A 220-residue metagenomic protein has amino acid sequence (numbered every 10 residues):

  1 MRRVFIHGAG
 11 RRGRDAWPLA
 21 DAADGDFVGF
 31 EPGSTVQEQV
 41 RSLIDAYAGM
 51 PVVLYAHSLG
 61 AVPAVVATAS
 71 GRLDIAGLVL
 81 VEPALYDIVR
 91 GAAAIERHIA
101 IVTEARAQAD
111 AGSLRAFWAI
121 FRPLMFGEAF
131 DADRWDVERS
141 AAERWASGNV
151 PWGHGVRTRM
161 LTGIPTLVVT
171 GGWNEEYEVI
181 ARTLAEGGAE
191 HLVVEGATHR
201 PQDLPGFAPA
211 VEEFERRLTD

Functional and structural regions predicted by a protein language model:
M1-Q37: Conserved HGGG/HGGXW glycine-rich cap/lid loop of the alpha/beta-hydrolase fold
S34-V53: Conserved acidic catalytic loop of the alpha/beta-hydrolase fold
L54-A56, V81: Short beta-strand immediately N-terminal to the catalytic nucleophile in serine-hydrolase-like folds
A56-G60, A64: Gly/Ala-rich beta-loop-alpha elbow adjacent to hydrolase catalytic centers
A69-R106: Flexible "cap/lid" loop of the alpha/beta hydrolase fold
A111-A146: Conserved alpha/beta-hydrolase catalytic His-Asp/Glu region
V137-A208, E215: Conserved serine/cysteine hydrolase catalytic core
